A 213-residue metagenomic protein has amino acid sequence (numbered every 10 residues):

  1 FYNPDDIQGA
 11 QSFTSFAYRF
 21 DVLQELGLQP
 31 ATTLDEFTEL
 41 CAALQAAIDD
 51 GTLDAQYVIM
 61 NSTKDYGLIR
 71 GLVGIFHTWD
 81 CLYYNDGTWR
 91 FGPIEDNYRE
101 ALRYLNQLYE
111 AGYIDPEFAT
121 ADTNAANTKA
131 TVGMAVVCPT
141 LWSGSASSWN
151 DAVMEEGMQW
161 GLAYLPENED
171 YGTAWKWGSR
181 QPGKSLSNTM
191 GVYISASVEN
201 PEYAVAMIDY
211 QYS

Functional and structural regions predicted by a protein language model:
F1-S213: Extracytoplasmic/secretory soluble proteins
